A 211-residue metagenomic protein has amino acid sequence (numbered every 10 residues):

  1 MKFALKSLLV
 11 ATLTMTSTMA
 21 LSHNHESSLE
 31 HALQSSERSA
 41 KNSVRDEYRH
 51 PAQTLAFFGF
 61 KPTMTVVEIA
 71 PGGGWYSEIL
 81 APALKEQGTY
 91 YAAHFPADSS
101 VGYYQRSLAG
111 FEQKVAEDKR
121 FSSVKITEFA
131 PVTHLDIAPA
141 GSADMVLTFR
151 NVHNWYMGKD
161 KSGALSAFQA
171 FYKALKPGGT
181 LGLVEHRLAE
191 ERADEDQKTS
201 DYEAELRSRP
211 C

Functional and structural regions predicted by a protein language model:
S27-P62, I79: Class I SAM-dependent methyltransferase Rossmann-like catalytic core, especially the SAM/SAH-binding loop
P62-G72: Conserved class I S-adenosyl-L-methionine
A81-P82, S162-T180: A short glycine-rich, Lys/Arg-flanked "PGG" loop and its adjoining helix->strand segment in the class I
Y91-A93, F168, G178-H186: Conserved beta-strand signature within the Rossmann-like core of class I S-adenosyl-L-methionine
Y103-L135: S-adenosyl-L-methionine
V132-T133, N154-A170: A short, conserved alpha-helix within the catalytic core of class I
L135-L147: A short acidic, Gly/Pro-enriched loop at the edge of an enzyme's catalytic core that lines a small-molecule cofactor
D194-C211: Conserved Class I S-adenosyl-L-methionine
